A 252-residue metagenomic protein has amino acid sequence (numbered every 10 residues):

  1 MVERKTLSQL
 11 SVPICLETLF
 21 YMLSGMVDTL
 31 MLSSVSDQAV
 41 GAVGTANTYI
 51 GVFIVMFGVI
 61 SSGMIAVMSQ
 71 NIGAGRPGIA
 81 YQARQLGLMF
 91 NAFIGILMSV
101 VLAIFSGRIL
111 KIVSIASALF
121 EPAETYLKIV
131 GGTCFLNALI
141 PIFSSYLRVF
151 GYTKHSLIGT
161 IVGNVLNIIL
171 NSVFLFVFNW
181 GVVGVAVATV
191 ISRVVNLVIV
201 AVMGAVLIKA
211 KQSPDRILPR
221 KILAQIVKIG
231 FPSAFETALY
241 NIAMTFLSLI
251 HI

Functional and structural regions predicted by a protein language model:
M1-I14, M68-F135, V177-F231: Short alpha-helical transmembrane segments in multi-pass integral membrane proteins
I14-A66, Q70, V130-N137, G230-H251: Transmembrane helix-bundle signature of multi-pass secondary active exporters and lipid flippases
M26-T29, I142-Y146, I169-V173, A201 (+1 more regions): Alpha-helical transmembrane segments of multipass membrane proteins
V40-V100, N137-S156, S248-L249: Small-residue-rich hydrophobic transmembrane alpha-helices
V52-V55, N167-N171, L197-A201: Hydrophobic transmembrane alpha-helices of multi-pass small-molecule transporters
N91, Y146-S172, V187-V190: Alpha-helical transmembrane segments of multi-pass membrane transporters/permeases
